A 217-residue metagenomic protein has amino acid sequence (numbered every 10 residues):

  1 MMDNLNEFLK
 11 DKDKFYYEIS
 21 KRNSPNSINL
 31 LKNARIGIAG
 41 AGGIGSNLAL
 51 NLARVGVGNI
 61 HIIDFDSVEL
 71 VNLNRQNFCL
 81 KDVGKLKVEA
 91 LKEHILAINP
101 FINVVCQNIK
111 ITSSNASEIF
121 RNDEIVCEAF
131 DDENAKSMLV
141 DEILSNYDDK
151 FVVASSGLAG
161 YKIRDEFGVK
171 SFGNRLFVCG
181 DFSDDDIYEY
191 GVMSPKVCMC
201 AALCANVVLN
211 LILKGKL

Functional and structural regions predicted by a protein language model:
M1-I36: N-terminal charged helix/coil linker that caps or initiates catalytic domains
M1-K10, E118-I125, A129-L217: Glycine-rich phosphate/adenylate-binding loop
I38-A41, I62: Hydrophobic Val/Ile/Leu positions in short beta-strands of Rossmann-like dinucleotide-binding domains
I44-G45: Hydrophobic/small residue at the entry helix of a nucleotide-binding pocket
R54-N59: Conserved S-adenosyl-L-methionine
D64-N99: Glycine-rich phosphate-binding loop and adjoining beta1-alpha1-beta2 segment of Rossmann-like nucleotide-binding folds
V88-E124, F130-E133: A structured beta-alpha segment of the ubiquitous adenosine-cofactor-binding alpha/beta core
